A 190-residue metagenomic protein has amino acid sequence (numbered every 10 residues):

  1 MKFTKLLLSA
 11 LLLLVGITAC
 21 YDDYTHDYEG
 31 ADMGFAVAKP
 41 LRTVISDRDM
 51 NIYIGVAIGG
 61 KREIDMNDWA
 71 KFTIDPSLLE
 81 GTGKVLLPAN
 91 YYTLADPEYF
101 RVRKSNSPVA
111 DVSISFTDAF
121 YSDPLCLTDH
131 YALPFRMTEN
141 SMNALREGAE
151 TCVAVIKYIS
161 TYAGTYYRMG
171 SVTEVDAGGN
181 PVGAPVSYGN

Functional and structural regions predicted by a protein language model:
M1-L6: Positively charged n-region of N-terminal signal peptides that target proteins for export
G16-A19: C-terminal motif of bacterial Sec signal peptides marking the signal peptidase cleavage site
Y21-R103, S107-D111, F120-P134, E139-E147 (+2 more regions): Acidic/polar, low-complexity intrinsically disordered N-terminal segments immediately downstream of a Sec signal
E150: Calcium-regulated, polybasic anionic-phospholipid
V153-N190: Ser/Thr/Gly/Pro-rich, low-complexity flexible regions
